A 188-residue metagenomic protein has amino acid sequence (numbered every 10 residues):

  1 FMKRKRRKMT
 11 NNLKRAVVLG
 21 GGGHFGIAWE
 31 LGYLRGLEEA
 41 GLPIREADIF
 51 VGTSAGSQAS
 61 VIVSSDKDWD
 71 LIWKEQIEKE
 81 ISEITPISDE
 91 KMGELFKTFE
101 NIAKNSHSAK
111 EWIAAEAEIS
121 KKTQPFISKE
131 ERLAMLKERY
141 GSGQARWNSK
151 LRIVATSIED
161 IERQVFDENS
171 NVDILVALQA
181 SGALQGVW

Functional and structural regions predicted by a protein language model:
M2-V51, Q58-W188: Patatin-like phospholipase
